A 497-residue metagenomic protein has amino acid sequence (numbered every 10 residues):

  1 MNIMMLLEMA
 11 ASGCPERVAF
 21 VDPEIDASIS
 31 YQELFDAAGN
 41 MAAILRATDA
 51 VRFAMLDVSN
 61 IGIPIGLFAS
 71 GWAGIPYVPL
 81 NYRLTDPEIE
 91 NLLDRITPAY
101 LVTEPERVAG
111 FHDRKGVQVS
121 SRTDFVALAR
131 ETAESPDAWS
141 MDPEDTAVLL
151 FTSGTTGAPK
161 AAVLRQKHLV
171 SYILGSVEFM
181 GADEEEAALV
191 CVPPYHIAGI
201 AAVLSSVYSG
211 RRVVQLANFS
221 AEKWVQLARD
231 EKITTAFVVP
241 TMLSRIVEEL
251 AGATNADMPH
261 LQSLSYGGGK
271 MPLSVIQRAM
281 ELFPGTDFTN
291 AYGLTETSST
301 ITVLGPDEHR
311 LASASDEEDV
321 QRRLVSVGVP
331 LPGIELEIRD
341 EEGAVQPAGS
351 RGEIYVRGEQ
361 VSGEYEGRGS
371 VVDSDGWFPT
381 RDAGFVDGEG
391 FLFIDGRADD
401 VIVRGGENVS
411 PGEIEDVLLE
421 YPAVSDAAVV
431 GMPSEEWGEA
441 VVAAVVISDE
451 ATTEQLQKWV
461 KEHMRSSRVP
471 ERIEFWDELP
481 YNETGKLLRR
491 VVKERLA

Functional and structural regions predicted by a protein language model:
P15-V18, A133-F151, A158, G181-A187: Conserved pre-ATP/AMP-binding loop-to-beta segment of ANL
A27-S28, A42-L84, N408: Conserved AMP-binding/adenylate-forming
S28-Q32, A147-L174: Conserved AMP-binding A3 loop
M55, I63, A236, G358 (+5 more regions): AMP-binding/adenylate-forming catalytic core of the ANL superfamily
P105-P143, A158, D316-E318: ANL superfamily adenylate-forming
V170-A187, Y195-T235, E249: Conserved AMP-binding/adenylation subdomain of ANL enzymes
Y208, I233-V238, E249-Q321, E335 (+1 more regions): Gly/Ser/Thr-rich phosphate-binding loop
S326-G333, E341-D375, V409, A451: Conserved ATP/PPi-binding loop(s) of AMP-dependent carboxylate-activating enzymes
